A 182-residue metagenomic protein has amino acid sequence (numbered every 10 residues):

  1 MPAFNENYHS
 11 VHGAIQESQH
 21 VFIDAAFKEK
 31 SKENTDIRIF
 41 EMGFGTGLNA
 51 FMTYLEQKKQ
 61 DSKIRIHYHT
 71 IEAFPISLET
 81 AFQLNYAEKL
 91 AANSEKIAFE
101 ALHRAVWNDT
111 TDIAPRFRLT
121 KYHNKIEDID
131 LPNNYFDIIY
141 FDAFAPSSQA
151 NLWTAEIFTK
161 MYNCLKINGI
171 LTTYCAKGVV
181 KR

Functional and structural regions predicted by a protein language model:
M1-F40, Y54-L90: Rossmann-like AdoMet
G47-F51: Glycine-rich SAM-binding Motif I of class I
I71-A73, W153, A176: Short beta->alpha hinge that forms the Motif I/post-I loop of the SAM-binding pocket
F82-P132: S-adenosyl-L-methionine
L119-K121, Y135-A143: Short SAM/SAH-binding signature in class I
L152-I167: A short glycine-rich, Lys/Arg-flanked "PGG" loop and its adjoining helix->strand segment in the class I
I167-C175: Conserved beta-strand signature within the Rossmann-like core of class I S-adenosyl-L-methionine
K177-R182: Class I S-adenosyl-L-methionine
